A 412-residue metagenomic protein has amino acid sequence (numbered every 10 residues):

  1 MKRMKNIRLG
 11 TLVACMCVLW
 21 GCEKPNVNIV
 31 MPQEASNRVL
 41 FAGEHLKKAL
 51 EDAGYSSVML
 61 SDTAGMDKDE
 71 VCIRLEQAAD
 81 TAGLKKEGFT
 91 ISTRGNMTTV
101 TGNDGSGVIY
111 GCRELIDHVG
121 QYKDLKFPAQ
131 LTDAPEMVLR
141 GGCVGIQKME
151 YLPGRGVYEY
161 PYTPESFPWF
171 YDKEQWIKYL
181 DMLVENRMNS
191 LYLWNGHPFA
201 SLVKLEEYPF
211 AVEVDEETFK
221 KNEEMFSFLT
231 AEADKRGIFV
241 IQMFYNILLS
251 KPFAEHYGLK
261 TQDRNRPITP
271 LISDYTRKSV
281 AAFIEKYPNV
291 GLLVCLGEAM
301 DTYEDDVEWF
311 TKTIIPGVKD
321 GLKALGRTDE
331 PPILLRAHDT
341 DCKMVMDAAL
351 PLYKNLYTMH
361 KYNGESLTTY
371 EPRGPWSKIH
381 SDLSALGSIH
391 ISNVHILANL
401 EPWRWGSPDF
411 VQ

Functional and structural regions predicted by a protein language model:
M1-P25: Bacterial Sec-dependent N-terminal signal peptides
R8, C22-G95, K126-P128: Acidic, contiguous N-terminal accessory segments
M31-S36, R74-A79, T101-N103, I146 (+3 more regions): Structural motif
E34, A42-H45, A49, T81-G88 (+3 more regions): Feature activates predominantly on carbohydrate-active enzymes
E34-R38, V100, D301-D305: A generic structural signal for short coil/turn motifs at secondary-structure boundaries
S56-T63, D124-P128, W194, L296 (+1 more regions): Surface-exposed patches in mature extracellular/periplasmic domains of secreted proteins
M59-S61, Q242, L335: A structural preference for short, hydrophobic beta-strand core positions in alpha/beta folds
Y122, W169, N189, E213 (+3 more regions): Catalytic-core regions of glycoside hydrolase
